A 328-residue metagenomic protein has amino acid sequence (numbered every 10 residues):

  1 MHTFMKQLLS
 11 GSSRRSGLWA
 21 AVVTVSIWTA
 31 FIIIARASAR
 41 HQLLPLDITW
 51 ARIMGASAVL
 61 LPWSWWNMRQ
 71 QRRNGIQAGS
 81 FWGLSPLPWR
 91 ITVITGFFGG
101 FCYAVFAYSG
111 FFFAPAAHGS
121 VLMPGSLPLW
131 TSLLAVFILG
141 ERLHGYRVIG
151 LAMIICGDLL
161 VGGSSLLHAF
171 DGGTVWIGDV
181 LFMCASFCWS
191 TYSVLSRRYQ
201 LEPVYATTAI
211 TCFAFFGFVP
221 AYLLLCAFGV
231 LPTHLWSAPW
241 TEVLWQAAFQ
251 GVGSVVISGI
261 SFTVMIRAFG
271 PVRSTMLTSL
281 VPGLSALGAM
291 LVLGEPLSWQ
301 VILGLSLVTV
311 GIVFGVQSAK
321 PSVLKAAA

Functional and structural regions predicted by a protein language model:
H2-A51, A58, W63, L167-R198 (+2 more regions): Glycine-/small-residue-enriched transmembrane alpha-helix faces in small-molecule transporters and effluxers
S13-L18, H41-W50, L84-W89, G163-S186 (+2 more regions): Juxtamembrane helix-entry segments on the extracytoplasmic side of multipass membrane proteins
A21-V22, P88-I94, L143-C156, E202-C212 (+1 more regions): Cytoplasmic-side transmembrane-helix entry/capping segments in multi-pass membrane proteins
V25-T29, T95-A104, L127-P128, G162 (+5 more regions): Transmembrane alpha-helical core positions of polytopic small-molecule transporters
I27-I32, W65-R73, Q77-M123, S132 (+2 more regions): Specific transmembrane alpha-helical segments of multi-pass solute transporters/efflux pumps, especially DMT/EamA
T29, M54-A58, I155, S190 (+3 more regions): Small-residue-rich packing faces within the transmembrane alpha-helices of Major Facilitator Superfamily
D47-A58, A107-R142, A185, P271-L291: Specific alpha-helical transmembrane segments that line the substrate/conduction pathway and gating interfaces
L60, Y146-S165, S279, G288 (+1 more regions): Hydrophobic transmembrane alpha-helices of multi-pass small-molecule transport proteins
